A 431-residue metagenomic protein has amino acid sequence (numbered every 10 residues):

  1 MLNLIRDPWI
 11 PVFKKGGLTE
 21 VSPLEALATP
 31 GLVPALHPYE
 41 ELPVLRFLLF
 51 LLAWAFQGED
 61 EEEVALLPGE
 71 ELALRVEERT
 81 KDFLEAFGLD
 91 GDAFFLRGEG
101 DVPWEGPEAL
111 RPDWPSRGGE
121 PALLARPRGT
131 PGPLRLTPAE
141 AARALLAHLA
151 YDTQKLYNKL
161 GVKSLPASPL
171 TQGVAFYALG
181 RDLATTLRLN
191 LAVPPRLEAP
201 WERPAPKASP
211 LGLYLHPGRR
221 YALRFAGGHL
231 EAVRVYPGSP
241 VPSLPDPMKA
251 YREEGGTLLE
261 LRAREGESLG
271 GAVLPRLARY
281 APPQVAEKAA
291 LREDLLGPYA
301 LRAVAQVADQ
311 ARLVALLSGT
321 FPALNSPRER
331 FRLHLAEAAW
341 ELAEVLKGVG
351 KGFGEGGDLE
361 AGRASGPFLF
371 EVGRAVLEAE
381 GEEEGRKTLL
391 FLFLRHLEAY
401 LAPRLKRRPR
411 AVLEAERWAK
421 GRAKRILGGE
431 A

Functional and structural regions predicted by a protein language model:
M1-L123, A144-A431: Extended alpha-helical scaffolding segments
P127-T130, P138, A144: Long, acidic/polar, low-complexity amphipathic helices and coiled-coil-like
P131-L134, G218: Residues immediately within or flanking Cys/His clusters that coordinate Zn2+ in small zinc-binding modules
L134-L136, S168: Glycine-rich, often proline-containing surface loops adjacent to acidic residues and nearby aromatics that form
T137-E140, A226: Short Cys/His-rich metal-coordination motifs, predominantly Zn2+-binding knuckles/fingers
